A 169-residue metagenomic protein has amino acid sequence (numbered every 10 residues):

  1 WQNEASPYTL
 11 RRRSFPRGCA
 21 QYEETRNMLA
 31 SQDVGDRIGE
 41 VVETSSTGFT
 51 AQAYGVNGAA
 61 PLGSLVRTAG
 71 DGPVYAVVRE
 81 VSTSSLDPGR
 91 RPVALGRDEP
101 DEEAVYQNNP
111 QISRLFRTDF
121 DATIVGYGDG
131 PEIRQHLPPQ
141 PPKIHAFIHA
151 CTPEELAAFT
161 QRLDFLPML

Functional and structural regions predicted by a protein language model:
S6, C19-A20: Short, low-complexity intrinsically disordered segments enriched in A/P/G/S/L with frequent Arg, especially at protein
D33-F49: Short, basic/aromatic beta-hairpin or loop at an interaction surface
I38-V42, S64, P73-T83: Short beta-strand-centered aromatic/proline hotspots
G48-A53, S84-R97, A122: Short, solvent-exposed secondary-structure boundary/capping segments
A59-P61: Short, well-ordered loop/turn sites that connect or cap secondary structure elements
Q111-L169: Charge/polar-rich, low-complexity and marginally structured segments
